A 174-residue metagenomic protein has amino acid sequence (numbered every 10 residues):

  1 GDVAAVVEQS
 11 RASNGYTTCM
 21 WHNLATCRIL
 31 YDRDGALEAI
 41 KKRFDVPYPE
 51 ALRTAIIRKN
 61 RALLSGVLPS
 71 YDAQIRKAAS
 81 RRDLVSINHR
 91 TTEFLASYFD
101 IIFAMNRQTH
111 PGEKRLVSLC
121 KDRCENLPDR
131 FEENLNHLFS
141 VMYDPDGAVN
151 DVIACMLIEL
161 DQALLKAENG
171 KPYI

Functional and structural regions predicted by a protein language model:
G1-A79: Conserved NTP/Mg2+-binding pocket subregion across the NTase superfamily
L63-S70, E93, S97, R130 (+2 more regions): Charged, amphipathic alpha-helical oligomerization/scaffolding segments
L64, L68, T91, T109 (+2 more regions): A nucleotide- and high-energy phosphate-metabolite-utilizing enzyme signature
A79, M105, F139-M142: Hydrophobic residues in alpha-helical segments
A79-S86: Short helix-adjacent coil turns
I87-M105: Hydrophobic alpha-helical packing segments in soluble, helical-rich domains
R107-N136: Short, charged amphipathic alpha-helical segments flanked by flexible coils
E133-I174: Charge-biased C-terminal accessory regions appended to nucleic-acid-, cytoskeletal NTPase
